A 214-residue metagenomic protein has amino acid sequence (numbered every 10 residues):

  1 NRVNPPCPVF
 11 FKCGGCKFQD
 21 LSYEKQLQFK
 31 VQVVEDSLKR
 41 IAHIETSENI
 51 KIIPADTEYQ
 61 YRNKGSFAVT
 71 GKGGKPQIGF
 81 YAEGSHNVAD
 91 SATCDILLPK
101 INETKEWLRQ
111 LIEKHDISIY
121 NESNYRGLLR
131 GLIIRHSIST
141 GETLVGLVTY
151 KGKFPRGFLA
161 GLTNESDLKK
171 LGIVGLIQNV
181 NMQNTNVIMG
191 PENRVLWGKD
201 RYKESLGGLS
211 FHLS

Functional and structural regions predicted by a protein language model:
N1-S214: Accessory RNA-recognition modules of RNA-modification enzymes
